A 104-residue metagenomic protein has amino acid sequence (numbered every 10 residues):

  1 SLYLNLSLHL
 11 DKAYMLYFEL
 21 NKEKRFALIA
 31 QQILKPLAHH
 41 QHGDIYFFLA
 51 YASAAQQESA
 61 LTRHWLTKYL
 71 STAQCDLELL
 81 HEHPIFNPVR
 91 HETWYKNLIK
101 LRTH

Functional and structural regions predicted by a protein language model:
S1, K22-L37, A60-Y69, Y95-H104: Alpha-helical repeat scaffolds
L2-Q57: Alpha-helical adaptor scaffolds
L4-E19, D76-L101: TPR/TPR-like alpha-solenoid helical repeat scaffolds
G43-E92: Extended alpha-helical scaffolding segments
